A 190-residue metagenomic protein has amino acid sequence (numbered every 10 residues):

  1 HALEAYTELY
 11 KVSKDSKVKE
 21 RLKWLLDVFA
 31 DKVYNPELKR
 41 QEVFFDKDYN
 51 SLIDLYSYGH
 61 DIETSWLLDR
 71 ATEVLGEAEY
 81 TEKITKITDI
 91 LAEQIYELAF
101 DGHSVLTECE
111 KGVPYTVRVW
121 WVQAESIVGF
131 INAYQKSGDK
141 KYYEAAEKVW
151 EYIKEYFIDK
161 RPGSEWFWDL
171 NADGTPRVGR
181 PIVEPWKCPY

Functional and structural regions predicted by a protein language model:
H1-Y190: Glycan-recognition and catalytic cores of secretory/periplasmic carbohydrate-active enzymes
